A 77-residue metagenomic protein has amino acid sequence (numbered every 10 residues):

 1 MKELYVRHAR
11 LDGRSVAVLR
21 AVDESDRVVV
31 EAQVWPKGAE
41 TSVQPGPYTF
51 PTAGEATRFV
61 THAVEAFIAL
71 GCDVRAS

Functional and structural regions predicted by a protein language model:
M1, R75-S77: Short intrinsically disordered terminal tails
M1-E31: Short N-terminal "domain-start" leader segments that mark the transition from disordered tails or signal peptides into
D26-V30, P51-H62: Short, surface-exposed linear segments at secondary-structure transitions and domain or protein termini
V28-V30, T41-Q44, A69: A short, polar/proline- and glycine-enriched secondary-structure boundary/capping micro-motif
P36-G38: Solvent-exposed strand-loop boundary residues in beta-sheet-rich modules
T41-E55: A short, exposed loop/beta-hairpin motif centered on an aromatic-Gly-Thr core
A63-V74: Short arginine-rich
